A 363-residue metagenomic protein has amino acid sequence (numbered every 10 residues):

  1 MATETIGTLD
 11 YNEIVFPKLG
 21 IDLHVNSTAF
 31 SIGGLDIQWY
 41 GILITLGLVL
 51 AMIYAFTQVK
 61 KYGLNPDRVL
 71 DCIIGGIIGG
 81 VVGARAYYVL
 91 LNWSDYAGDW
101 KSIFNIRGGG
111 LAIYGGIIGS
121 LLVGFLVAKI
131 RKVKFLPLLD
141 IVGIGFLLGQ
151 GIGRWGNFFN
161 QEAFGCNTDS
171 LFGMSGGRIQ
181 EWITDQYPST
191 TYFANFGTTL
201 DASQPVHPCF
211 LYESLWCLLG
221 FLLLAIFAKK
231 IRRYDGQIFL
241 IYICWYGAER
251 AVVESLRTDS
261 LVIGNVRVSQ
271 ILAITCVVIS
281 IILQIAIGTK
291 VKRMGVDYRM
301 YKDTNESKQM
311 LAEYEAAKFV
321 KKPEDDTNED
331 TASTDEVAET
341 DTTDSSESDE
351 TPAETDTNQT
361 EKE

Functional and structural regions predicted by a protein language model:
M1-D344, T351-E363: A feature for loop-to-transmembrane-helix boundaries and adjacent hydrophobic helices in multi-pass integral membrane
